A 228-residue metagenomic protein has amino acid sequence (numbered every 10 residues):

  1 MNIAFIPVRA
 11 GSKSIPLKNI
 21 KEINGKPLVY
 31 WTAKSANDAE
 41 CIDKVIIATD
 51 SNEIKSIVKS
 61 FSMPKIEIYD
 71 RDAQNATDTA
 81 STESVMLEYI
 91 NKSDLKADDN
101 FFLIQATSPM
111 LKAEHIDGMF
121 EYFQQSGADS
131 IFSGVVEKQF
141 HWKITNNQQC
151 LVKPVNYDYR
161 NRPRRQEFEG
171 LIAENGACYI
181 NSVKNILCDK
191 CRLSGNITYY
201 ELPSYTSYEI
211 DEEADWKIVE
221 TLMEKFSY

Functional and structural regions predicted by a protein language model:
M1-P16: N-terminal nucleotide-binding beta1-loop-alpha1 segment
I3, N100-F102: Structural motif
L28-K44, S56: A short, N-terminal amphipathic alpha-helix
Y30, V45-T49, S133: Short internal beta-strands
E53-N100, L111-E114, G118: Short phosphate-binding loop-to-helix
D78, S84-V85, A97, P109-N196 (+1 more regions): Conserved core of the sugar-phosphate nucleotidyltransferase
I104-A106: Active-site acidic Asp-centered loop
Y199-E201, T206-Y228: Hydrophobic helical membrane-anchoring modules
